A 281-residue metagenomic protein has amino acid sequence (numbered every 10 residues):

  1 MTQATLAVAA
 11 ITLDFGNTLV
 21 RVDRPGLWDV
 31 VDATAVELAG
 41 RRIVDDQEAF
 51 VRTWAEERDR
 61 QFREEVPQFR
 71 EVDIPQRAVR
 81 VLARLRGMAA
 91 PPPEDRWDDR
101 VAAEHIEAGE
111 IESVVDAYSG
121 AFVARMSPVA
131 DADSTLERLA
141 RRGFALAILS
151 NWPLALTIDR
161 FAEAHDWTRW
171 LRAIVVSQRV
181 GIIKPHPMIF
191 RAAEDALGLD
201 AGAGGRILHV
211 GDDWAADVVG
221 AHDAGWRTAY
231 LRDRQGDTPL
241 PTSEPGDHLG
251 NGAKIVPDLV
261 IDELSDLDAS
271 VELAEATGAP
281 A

Functional and structural regions predicted by a protein language model:
M1-L13, R21-R24, D45-E48, D133 (+3 more regions): Asp-based, Mg2+/Mn2+-dependent phosphohydrolase catalytic module
A4-P128, S134, A140-R142, A155: N-terminal helical cap/lid subdomain that shapes the substrate entry/recognition surface in HAD-like hydrolases
